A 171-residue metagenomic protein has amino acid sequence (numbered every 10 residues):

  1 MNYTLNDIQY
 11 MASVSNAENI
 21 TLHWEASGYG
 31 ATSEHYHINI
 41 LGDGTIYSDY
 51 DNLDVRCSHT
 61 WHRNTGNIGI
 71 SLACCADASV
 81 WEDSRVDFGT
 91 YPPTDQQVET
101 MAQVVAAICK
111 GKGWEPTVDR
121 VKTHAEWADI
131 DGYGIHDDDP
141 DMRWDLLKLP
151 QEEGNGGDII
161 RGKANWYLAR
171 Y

Functional and structural regions predicted by a protein language model:
M1-N64: N-terminal catalytic cores of peptidoglycan-degrading enzymes
M1-V14, W81-Y171: Basic/polar, cationic surfaces and motifs that engage anionic cell-wall and phosphate/carboxylate ligands
N19, N67-G69, R120-K122: Structural preference for beta-strand elements that scaffold enzyme active sites
S27-G28, C75-D77, E126-I130: Acidic glycine-/aspartate-rich tracts in secreted/extracellular proteins
N39-Q96: Peptidoglycan-targeting cell-wall enzymes and recognition modules
